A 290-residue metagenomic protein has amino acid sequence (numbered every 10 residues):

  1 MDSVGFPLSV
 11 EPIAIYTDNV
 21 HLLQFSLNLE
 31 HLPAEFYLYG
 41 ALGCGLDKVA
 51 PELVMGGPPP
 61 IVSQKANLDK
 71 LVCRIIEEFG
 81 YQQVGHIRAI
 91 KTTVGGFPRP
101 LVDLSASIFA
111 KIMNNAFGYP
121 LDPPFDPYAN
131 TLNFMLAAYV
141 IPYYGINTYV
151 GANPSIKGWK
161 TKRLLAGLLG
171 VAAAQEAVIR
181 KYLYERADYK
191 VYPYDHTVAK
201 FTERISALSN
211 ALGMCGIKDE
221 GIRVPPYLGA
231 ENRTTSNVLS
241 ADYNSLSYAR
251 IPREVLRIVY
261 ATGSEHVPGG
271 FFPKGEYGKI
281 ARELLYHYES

Functional and structural regions predicted by a protein language model:
D2-S290: All-alpha RGS (Regulator of G-protein Signaling) helical domain and cognate RGS-like helical scaffolds
